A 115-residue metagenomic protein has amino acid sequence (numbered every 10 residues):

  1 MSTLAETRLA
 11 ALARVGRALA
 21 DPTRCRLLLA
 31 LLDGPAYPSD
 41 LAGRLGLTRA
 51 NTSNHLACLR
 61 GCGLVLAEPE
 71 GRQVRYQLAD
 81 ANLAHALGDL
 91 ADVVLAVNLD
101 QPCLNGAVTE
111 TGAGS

Functional and structural regions predicted by a protein language model:
M1-A11, N82-S115: Amphipathic alpha-helical dimerization/coiled-coil segments that flank or bridge DNA-binding/regulatory modules
S2, A10-T48, E70-L83: N-terminal helix-turn-helix DNA-binding core of bacterial DNA-binding proteins
P35-A36, R60, A91: Residue-level detector of secondary-structure transition/capping positions
G43, R60-G61: Alpha-helical residues within the helix-turn-helix
H55: Residues within the DNA-recognition helix of helix-turn-helix
